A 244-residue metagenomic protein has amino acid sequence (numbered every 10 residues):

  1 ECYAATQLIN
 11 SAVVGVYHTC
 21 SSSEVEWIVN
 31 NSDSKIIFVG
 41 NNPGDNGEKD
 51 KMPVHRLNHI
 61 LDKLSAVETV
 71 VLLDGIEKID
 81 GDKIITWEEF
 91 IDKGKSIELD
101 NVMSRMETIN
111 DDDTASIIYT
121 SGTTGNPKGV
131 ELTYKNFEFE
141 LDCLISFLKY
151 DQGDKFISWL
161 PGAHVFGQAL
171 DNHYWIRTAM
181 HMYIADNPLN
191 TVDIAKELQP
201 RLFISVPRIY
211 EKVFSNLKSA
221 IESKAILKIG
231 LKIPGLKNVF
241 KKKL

Functional and structural regions predicted by a protein language model:
Y3-N10, N31, H173-R177, F214: Short hydrophobic alpha-helices that are characteristic scaffold elements of the AMP-binding
T6, T114, T120-T123, F156 (+2 more regions): Conserved S/T- and glycine-rich ATP-binding loop of Class I adenylate-forming
L8-D92: Structural core segment of the AMP-binding/adenylate-forming
V25-E26, M103-M106, V192, K242: Short hydrophobic/charged patches on amphipathic alpha-helices used for structural packing and interfaces
N42, N46-A66, Y210-A225, V239-L244: Adenylate-forming
L72, I84-I85, K95-Y119, N126 (+1 more regions): Conserved pre-ATP/AMP-binding loop-to-beta segment of ANL
A115-L141: Conserved AMP-binding A3 loop
E138-S158, G162-K243: Conserved AMP-binding/adenylation subdomain of ANL enzymes
